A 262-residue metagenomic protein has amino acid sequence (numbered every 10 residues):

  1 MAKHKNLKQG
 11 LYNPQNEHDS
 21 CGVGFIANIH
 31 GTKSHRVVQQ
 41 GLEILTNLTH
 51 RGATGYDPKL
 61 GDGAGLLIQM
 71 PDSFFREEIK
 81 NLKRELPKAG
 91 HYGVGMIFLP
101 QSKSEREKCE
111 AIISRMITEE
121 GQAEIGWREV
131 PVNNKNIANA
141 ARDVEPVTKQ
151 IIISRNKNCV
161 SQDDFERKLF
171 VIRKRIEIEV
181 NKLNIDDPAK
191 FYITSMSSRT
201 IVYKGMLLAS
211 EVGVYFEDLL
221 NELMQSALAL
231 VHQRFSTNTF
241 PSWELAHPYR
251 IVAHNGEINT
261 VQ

Functional and structural regions predicted by a protein language model:
A2-Q262: N-terminal segments that mediate ammonia production and transfer in glutamine-dependent amidotransferase systems
